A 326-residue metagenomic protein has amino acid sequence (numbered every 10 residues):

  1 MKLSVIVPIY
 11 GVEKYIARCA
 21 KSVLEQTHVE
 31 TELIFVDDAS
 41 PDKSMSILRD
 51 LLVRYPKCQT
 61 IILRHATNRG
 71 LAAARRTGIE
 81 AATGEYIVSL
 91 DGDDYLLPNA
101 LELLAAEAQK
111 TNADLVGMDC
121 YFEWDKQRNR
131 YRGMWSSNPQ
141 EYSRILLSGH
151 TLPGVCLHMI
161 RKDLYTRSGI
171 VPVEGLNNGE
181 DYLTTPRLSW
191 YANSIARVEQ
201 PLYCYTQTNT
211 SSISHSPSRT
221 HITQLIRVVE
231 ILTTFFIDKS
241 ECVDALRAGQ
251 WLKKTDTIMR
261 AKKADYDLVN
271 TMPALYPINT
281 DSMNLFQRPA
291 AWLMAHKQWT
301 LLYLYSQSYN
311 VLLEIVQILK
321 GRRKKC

Functional and structural regions predicted by a protein language model:
M1-V228, R322-R323: Nucleotide-sugar donor-binding/catalytic module of glycosyltransferases that assemble extracellular/cell-envelope
L51, I145, F235, W292 (+1 more regions): Residues that form generic nucleotide/phosphate-binding pockets
L52, A105, T233, L313-K320: Residue-level detector of alpha-helical secondary structure
L52, S168, C242, H296-Q298: Residue-level recognition of alpha-helix termini/interfacial anchor residues
L202-T208, H215-V243, D256-T280: Catalytic core of nucleotide-sugar-dependent glycosyltransferases
D238-G249, W292-H296: Structural motif
A248-I258: Amphipathic alpha-helical repeat scaffolds of TPR domains
A264-C326: Membrane-interface aromatic/basic loop that binds lipid-linked glycans or pyrophosphate carriers, typified by
